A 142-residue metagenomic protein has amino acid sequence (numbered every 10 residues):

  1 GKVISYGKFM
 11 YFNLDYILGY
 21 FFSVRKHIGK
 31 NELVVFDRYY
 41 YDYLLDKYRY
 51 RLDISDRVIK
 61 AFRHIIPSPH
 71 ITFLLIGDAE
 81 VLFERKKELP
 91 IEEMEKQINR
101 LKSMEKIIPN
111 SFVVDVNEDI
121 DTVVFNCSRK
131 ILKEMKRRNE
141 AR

Functional and structural regions predicted by a protein language model:
G1-Y50: ATP-dependent small-molecule kinase phosphotransfer cores that center on conserved nucleotide phosphate-binding segments
V3-G7, V24, V34-V35, V58 (+3 more regions): Extended aliphatic helical segments
N13-L14, T72, N117, D121: Generic detection of long, well-ordered alpha-helical segments
N31, P69, I108-S111: A generic structural signal for alpha->beta connector loops
L33, R38-S103: A glycine- and Lys/Arg-enriched "phosphate-lid" helix/loop adjacent to the NTP-binding pocket of small-molecule kinases
E80-R142: NTP-dependent small-molecule kinase module
